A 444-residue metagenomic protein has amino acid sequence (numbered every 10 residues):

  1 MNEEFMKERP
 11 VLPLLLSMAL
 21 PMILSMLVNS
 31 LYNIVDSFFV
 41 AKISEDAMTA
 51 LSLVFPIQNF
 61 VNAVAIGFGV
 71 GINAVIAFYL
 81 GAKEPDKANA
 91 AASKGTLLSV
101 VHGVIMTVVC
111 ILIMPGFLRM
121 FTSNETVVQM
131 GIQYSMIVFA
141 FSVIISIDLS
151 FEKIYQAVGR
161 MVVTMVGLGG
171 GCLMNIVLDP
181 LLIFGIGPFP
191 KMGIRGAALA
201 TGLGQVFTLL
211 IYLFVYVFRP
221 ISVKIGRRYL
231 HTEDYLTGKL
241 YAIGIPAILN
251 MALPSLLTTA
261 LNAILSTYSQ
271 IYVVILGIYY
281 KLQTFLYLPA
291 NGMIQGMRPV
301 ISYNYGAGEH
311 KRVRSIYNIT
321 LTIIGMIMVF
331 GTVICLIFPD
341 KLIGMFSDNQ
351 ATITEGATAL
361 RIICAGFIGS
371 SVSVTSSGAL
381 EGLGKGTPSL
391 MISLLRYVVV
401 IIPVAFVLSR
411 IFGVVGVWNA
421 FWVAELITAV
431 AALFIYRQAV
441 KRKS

Functional and structural regions predicted by a protein language model:
M1-A19, I76-V143, F189-I245, I301-G366 (+1 more regions): Short alpha-helical transmembrane segments in multi-pass integral membrane proteins
E8, L12-L31, V35, I57-V64 (+6 more regions): Residue-level signal for short hydrophobic patches within transmembrane helices of multi-pass membrane transporters
S17-D36, I137, G171, G204-T208 (+4 more regions): Transmembrane helical elements of multi-pass membrane transporters/channels
M22, M26, F38, A74 (+16 more regions): Transmembrane alpha-helix boundary and packing residues in multipass membrane permease domains and related
L27, L31-T49, L118-E125, L181-M192 (+4 more regions): Helix-terminus/linker motif at the lipid-water interface of multi-pass membrane proteins
M48-V108, I145-G159, V163-T164, N262 (+3 more regions): Small-residue-rich hydrophobic transmembrane alpha-helices
F60-A63, T107, N175-P180, L209-L213 (+4 more regions): Hydrophobic transmembrane alpha-helices of multi-pass small-molecule transporters
G69, N73, V138-Q156, T164-C172 (+5 more regions): Short runs within selected transmembrane alpha-helices of multi-pass transporters and secretion channels
